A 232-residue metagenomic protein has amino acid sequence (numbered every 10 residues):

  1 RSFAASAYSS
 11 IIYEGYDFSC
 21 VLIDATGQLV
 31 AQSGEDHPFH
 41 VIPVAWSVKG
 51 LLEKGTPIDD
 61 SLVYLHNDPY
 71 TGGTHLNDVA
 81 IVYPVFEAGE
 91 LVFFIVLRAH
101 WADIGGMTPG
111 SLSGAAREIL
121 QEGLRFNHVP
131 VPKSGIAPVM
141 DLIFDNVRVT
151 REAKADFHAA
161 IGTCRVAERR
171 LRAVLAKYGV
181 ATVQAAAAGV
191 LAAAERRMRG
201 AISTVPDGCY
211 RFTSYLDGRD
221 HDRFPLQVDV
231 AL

Functional and structural regions predicted by a protein language model:
A4, Y8-S10, Y16-H66, L175-A231: Gly/Pro-rich turn-and-neighbor structural signature
E14-D17, N77-V79: Short, small/polar residue-rich loop motifs at catalytic or cofactor-binding pockets
D78-A88, V96, A231: A short, hydrophobic, proline-anchored segment that marks a local hinge/packing element in signaling and regulatory
F86, E90-N146: Gly/Pro-rich active-site capping loops and adjacent beta-alpha segments that organize cofactor/substrate pockets
R125-M198: N-terminal leader/propeptide and maturation segments of large enzyme subunits in energy/redox metabolism and hydrolases
